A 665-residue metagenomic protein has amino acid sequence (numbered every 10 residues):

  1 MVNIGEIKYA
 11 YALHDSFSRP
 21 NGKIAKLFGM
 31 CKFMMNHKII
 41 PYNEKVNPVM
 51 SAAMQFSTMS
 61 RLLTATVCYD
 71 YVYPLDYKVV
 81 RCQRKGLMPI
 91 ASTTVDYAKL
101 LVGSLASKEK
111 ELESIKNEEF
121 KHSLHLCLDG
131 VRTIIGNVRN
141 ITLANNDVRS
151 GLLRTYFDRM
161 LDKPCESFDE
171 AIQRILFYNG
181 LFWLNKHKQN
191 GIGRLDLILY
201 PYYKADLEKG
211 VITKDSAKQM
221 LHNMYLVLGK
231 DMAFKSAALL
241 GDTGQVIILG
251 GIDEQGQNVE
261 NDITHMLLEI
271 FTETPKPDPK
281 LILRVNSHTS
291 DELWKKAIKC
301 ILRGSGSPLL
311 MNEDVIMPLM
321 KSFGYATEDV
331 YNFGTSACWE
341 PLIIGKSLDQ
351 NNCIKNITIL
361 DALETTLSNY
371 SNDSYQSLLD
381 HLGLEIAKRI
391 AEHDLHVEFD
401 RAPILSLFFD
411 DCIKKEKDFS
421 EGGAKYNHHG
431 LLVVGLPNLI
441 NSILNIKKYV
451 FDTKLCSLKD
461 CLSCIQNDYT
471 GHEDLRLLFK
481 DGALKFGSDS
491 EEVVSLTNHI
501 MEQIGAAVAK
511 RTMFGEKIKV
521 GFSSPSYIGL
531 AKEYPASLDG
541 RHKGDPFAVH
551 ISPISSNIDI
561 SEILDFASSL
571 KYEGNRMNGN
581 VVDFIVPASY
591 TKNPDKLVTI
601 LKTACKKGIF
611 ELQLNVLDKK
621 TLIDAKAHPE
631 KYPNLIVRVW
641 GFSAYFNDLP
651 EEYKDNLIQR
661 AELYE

Functional and structural regions predicted by a protein language model:
M1-L124, T142-R149, Y156-K163, S167-E665: Conserved catalytic cores of very large enzyme subunits
C127-V138, T142-N146: Low-complexity, highly charged intrinsically disordered N-terminal segments that act as targeting/localization
